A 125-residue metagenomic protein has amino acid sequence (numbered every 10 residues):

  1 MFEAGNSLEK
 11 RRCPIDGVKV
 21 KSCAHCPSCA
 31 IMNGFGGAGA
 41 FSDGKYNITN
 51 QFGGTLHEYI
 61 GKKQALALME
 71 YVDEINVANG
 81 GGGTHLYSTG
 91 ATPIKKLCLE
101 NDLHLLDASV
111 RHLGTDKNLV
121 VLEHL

Functional and structural regions predicted by a protein language model:
L8-R11, I15-H124: Conserved N-terminal/central alpha/beta ligand/cofactor-binding core
